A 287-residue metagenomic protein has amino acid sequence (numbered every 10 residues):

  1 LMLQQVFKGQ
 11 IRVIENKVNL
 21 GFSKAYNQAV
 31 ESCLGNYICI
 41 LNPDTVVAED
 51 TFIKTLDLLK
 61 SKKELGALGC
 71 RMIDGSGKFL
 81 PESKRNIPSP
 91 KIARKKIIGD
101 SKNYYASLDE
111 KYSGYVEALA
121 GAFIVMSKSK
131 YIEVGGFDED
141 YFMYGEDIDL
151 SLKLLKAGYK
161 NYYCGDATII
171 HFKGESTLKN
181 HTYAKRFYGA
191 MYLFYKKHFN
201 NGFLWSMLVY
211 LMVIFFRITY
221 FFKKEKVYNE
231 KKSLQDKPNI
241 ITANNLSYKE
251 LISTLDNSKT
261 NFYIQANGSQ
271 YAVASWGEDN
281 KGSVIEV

Functional and structural regions predicted by a protein language model:
L1-V18: Acidic donor-binding segment of Leloir-type glycosyltransferases
E15-C33: Glycine-rich, basic loop-to-helix element that forms the pyrophosphate-binding segment of sugar-nucleotide handling
F22, L41, V46-T51, D74 (+2 more regions): Hydrophobic/aromatic residue at the end of a short beta strand that borders the catalytic acidic motif
I38: Short aromatic/hydrophobic "clamp" motif used to bind/position activated sugar donors
V46-E82: Conserved donor NDP-sugar-binding/catalytic core segment of glycosyltransferases
I87-V116: Short, flexible, basic/aromatic active-site loop/helix in glycosyltransferases
K111, E117-T168: A short, conserved alpha-helix in the catalytic core of glycosyltransferases
L152-A157, N161-N229: Active-site-adjacent helix/loop segment of glycosyltransferases that harbors family-specific signature motifs
